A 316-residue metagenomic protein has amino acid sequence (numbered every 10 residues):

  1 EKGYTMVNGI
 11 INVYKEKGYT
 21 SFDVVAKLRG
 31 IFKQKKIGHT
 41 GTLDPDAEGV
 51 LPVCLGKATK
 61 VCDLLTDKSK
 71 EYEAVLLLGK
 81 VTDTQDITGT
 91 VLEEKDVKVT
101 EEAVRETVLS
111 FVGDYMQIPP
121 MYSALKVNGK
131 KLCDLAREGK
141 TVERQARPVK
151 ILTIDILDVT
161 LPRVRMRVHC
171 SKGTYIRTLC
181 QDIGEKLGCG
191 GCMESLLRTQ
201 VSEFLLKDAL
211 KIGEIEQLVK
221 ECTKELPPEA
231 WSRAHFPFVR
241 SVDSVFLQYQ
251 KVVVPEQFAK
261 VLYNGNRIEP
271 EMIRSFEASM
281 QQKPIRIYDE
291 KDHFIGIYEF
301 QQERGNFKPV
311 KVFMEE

Functional and structural regions predicted by a protein language model:
K2-K17, F22-L43, A47-V50, K186 (+1 more regions): Accessory RNA 3′-end/elbow-binding domains used by RNA modification enzymes
K2-S171, T178-L210: Catalytic cores of RNA-modifying enzymes
K172-G173, L262: Glycine-rich beta-strand-to-loop/alpha-helix junction loops that act as flexible
